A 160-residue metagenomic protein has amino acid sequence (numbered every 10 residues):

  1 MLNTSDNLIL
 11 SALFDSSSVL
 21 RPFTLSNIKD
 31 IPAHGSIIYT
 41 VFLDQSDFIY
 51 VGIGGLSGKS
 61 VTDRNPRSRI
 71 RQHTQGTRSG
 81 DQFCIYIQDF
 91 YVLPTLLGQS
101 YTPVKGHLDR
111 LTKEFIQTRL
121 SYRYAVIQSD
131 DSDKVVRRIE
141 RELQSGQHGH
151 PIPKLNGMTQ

Functional and structural regions predicted by a protein language model:
M1-I49, I53-Q160: Boundary/linker segments flanking structured domains
